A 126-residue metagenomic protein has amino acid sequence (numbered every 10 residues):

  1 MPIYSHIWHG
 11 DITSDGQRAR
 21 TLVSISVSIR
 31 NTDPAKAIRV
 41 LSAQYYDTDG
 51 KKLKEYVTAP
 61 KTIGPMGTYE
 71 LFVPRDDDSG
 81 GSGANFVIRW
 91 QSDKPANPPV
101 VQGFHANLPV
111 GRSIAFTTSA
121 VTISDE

Functional and structural regions predicted by a protein language model:
M1-A19, P109-E126: Conserved functional hotspot residues at active sites or interaction interfaces
P2, S26-S28, V87: Soluble periplasmic/extracytoplasmic beta-strand elements of cell-envelope proteins
D15-S26, A84: Short, solvent-exposed loop/turn segments enriched in Ser/Thr/Gly
L22, S28-K36, W90: Asparagine-centered strand-capping/turn motif at beta-strand->loop junctions
I29, Q44-Y45: Hydrophobic beta-strand positions
K36-A43, E55, P98-Q102: Short, hydrophobic/aromatic beta-strand segments
D47-V87: Intrinsically disordered, low-complexity Pro/Gly/Ser/Thr-rich segments with frequent PxxP/GP/PP motifs and embedded
D77-E126: Terminal connector regions
